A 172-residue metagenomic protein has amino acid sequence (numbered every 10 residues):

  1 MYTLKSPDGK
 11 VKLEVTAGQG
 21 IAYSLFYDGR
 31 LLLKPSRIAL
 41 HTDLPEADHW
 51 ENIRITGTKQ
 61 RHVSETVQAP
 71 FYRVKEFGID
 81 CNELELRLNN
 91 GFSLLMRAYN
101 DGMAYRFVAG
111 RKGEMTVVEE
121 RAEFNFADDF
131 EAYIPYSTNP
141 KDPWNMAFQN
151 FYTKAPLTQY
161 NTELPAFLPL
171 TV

Functional and structural regions predicted by a protein language model:
Y2-V172: N-terminal accessory beta-strand-rich subdomains and adjacent acidic, glycine-rich linkers that precede catalytic cores
